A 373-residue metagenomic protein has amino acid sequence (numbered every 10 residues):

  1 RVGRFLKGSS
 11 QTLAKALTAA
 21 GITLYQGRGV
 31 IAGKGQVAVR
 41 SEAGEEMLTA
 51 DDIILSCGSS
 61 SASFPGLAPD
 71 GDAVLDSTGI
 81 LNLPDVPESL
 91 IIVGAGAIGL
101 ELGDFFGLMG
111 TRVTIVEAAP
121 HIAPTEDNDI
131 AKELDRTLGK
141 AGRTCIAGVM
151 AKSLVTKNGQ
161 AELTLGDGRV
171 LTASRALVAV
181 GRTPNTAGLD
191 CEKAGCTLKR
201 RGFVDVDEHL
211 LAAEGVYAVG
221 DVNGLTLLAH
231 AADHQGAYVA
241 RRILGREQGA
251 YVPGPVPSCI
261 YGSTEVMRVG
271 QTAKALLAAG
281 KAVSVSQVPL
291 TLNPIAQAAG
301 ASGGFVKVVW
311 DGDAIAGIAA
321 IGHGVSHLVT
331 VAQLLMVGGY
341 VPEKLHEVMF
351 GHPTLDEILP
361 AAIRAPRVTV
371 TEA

Functional and structural regions predicted by a protein language model:
R4-S10, A14, L81-N82, P87-I91 (+5 more regions): Rossmann-like dinucleotide-binding cores of NAD(P)H-dependent redox enzymes
Q11, T23-Q26, V30-S41, M109-E208 (+1 more regions): A Rossmann-like FAD-binding core segment of flavoenzymes
G21-T23, S60-A62, T197-L198, R246-P257 (+1 more regions): A short alpha-helix-loop-beta-strand transition element characteristic of N-terminal alpha/beta dinucleotide-binding
I54-L55, L177: Hydrophobic beta-strand scaffold positions of dinucleotide-using enzymes
L55-R112, V116, T144-C145, E192-A212: Glycine-rich dinucleotide-binding loop and its adjacent helix/turn
S61, G202-V216, P294-K307: FAD-binding beta-loop-beta segment adjacent to the flavin cofactor pocket
D70-P87, V170-I243, L335: FAD-site-proximal beta/loop scaffold in flavoenzymes
Y261-A373: Flexible, glycine-rich terminal cap/loop adjacent to redox cofactors in electron-transfer oxidoreductases
